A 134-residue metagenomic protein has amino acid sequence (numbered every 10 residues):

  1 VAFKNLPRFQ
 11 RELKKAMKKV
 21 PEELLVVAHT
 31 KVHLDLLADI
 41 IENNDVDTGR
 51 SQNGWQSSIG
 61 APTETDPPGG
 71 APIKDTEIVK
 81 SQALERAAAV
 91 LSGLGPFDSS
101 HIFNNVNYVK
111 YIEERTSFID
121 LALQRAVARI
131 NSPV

Functional and structural regions predicted by a protein language model:
V1-V134: Short, Lys/Arg-rich flexible segments
